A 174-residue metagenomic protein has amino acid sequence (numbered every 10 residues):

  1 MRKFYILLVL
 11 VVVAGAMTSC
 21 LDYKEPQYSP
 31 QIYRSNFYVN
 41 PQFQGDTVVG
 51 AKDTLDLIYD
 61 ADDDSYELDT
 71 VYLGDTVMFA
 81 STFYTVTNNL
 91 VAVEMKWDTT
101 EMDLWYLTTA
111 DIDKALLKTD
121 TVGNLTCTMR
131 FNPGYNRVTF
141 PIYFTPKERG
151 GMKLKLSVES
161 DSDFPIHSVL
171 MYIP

Functional and structural regions predicted by a protein language model:
M1-L21: Sec-dependent bacterial lipoprotein signal peptides
G15-Q44: Bacterial Sec-dependent N-terminal signal peptides
K52-L55, D62-G74: Short beta-strand segments of immunoglobulin-like
D75-T87, I142: Aromatic/hydrophobic beta-strand junction motif of beta-rich domains
V77, G150-L154: Exposed beta-strand face motif in extracellular beta-rich ectodomains
T119-P141: Aromatic sugar-binding surface patches on proteins that engage polysaccharides or sugar-phosphate polymers
P141-Y143, P165-P174: C-terminal edge beta-strand
L156-S160: Conserved structural position at the C-terminal beta-strand of extracellular beta-sandwich adhesion modules
